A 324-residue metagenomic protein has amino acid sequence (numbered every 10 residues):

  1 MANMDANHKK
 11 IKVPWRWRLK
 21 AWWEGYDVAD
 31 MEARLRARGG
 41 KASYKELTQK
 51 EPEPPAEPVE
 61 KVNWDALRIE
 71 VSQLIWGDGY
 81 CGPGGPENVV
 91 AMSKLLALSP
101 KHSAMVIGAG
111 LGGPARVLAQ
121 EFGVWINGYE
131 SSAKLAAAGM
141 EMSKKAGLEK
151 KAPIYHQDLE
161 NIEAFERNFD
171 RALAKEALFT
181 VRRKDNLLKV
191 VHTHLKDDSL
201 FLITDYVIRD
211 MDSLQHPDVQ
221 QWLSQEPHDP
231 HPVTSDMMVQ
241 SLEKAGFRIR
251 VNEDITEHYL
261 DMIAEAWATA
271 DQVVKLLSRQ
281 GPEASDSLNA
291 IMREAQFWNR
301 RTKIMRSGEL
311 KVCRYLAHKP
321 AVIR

Functional and structural regions predicted by a protein language model:
A2-K61: N-terminal auxiliary segments of SAM/dcSAM-dependent transferases
H8-R16, D30, V251-R324: Conserved Class I S-adenosyl-L-methionine
G82-P100: Conserved alpha-helix/loop element of class I SAM-dependent methyltransferases that forms part of the SAM/SAH-binding
K101-G110: Conserved class I S-adenosyl-L-methionine
M105, P114-N161: Class I SAM-dependent methyltransferase SAM/SAH-binding core
E163-A172: A short acidic, Gly/Pro-enriched loop at the edge of an enzyme's catalytic core that lines a small-molecule cofactor
D185-L200: A short glycine-rich, Lys/Arg-flanked "PGG" loop and its adjoining helix->strand segment in the class I
Y206-D229: Short, glycine-/aromatic-enriched active-site segment of Class I SAM-dependent methyltransferases
